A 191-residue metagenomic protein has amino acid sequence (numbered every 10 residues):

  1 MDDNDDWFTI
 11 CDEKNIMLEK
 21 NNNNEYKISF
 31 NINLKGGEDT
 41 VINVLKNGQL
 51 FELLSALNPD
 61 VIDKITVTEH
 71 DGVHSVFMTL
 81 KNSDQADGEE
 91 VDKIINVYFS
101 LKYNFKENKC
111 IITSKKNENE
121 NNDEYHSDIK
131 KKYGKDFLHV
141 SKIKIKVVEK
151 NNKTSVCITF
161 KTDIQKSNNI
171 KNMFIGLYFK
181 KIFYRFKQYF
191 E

Functional and structural regions predicted by a protein language model:
D2-E191: Eukaryotic helix-grip
